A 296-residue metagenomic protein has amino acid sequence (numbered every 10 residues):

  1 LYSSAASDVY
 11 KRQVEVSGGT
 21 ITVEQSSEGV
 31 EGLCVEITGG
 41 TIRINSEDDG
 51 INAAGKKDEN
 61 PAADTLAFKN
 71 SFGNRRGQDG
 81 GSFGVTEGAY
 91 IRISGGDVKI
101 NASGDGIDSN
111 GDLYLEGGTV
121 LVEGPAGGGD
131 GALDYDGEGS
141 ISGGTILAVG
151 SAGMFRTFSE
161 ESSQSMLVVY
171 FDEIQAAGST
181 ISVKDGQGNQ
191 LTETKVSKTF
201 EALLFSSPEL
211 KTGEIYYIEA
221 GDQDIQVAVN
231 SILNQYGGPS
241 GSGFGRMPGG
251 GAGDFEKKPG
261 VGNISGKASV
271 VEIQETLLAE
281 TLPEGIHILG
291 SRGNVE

Functional and structural regions predicted by a protein language model:
L1-A6, Y10: Single conserved hydrophobic/aromatic residue that forms the stacking wall/gate of nucleotide- or nucleobase-binding
S4, E24-S26, I44-E47, S71-R75 (+3 more regions): Surface-exposed loop/turn segments connecting beta-strands in extracellular beta-rich domains
S7-D8, E28-G32, D49-A54, S82-T86 (+3 more regions): Glycine-rich beta-solenoid repeat tracts in large extracellular/virion proteins
Q13, T20, S27, C34 (+10 more regions): Detector for repetitive beta-architecture
K56-E87, M166-E173, I232-E296: Disordered, low-complexity segments in secreted/periplasmic proteins that are enriched in proline
E138-I146, G150-A202: Surface beta-strand/loop "capping" patches
T180-V183, G213-D222: Short, aromatic- and glycine-rich surface loops/edge beta-strands on solvent-exposed regions
E201-E209: Exposed aromatic-hydrophobic patches
